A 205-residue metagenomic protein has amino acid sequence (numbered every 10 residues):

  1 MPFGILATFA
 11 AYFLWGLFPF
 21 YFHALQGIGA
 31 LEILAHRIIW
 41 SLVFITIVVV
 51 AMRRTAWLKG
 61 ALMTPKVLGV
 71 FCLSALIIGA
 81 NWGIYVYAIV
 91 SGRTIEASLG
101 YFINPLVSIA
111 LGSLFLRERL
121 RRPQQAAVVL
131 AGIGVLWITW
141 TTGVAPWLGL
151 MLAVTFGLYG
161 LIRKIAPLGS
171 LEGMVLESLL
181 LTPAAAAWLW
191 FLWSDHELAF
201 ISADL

Functional and structural regions predicted by a protein language model:
M1-A10, V43-F71, R122, M174 (+1 more regions): Membrane-interface interhelical linkers
M1-E32, I133-I165, P183, A187: Glycine-/small-residue-enriched transmembrane alpha-helix faces in small-molecule transporters and effluxers
T8, E32-I45, V86-L106, T141-T155 (+1 more regions): Structural signature of hydrophobic alpha-helical transmembrane segments
G16, T46, A75-G83, P105-A110 (+3 more regions): Hydrophobic/small/kink-forming positions within alpha-helical transmembrane segments of polytopic membrane proteins
F20-L31, W57-G60, I89-R93, I133-L136 (+1 more regions): Membrane-interface helix termini and inter-helical loops of multi-pass transporters
L25, I33, R37, A88-I89 (+3 more regions): Hydrophobic/aromatic residues within transmembrane alpha-helices of multi-pass small-molecule transporters
W57-I95, W137: Specific transmembrane alpha-helical segments of multi-pass solute transporters/efflux pumps, especially DMT/EamA
Y87, N104-P123: C-terminal transmembrane-helix exit sites in multi-pass transporters
